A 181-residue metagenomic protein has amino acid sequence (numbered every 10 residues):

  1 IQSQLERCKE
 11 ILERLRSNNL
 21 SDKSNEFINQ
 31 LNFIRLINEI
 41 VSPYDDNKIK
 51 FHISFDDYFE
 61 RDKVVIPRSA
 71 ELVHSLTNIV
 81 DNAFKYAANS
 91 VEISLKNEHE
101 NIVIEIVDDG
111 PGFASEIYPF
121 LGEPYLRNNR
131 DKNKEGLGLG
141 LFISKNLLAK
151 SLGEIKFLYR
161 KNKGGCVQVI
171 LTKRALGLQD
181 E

Functional and structural regions predicted by a protein language model:
I1-D56: Conserved DHp (HisKA) dimerization/phosphotransfer helix of two-component histidine kinases, i.e., the long coiled-coil
K50-P67, H99: Conserved catalytic submotifs in the C-terminal HATPase_c
N89, G153-E154: Conserved glycine-rich
S90-E100: Short beta-strand/loop element within the Bergerat-fold HATPase_c
D108: Acidic ATP/Mg2+-coordinating residue in the GHKL
F113-L126: Short conserved segment of the HATPase_c
G140-S144: Short alpha-helical Gxxx[C/S/T] motif in the catalytic ATP-binding
L148-A149: Detector for a conserved hydrophobic position within an alpha-helical segment of the HATPase_c
